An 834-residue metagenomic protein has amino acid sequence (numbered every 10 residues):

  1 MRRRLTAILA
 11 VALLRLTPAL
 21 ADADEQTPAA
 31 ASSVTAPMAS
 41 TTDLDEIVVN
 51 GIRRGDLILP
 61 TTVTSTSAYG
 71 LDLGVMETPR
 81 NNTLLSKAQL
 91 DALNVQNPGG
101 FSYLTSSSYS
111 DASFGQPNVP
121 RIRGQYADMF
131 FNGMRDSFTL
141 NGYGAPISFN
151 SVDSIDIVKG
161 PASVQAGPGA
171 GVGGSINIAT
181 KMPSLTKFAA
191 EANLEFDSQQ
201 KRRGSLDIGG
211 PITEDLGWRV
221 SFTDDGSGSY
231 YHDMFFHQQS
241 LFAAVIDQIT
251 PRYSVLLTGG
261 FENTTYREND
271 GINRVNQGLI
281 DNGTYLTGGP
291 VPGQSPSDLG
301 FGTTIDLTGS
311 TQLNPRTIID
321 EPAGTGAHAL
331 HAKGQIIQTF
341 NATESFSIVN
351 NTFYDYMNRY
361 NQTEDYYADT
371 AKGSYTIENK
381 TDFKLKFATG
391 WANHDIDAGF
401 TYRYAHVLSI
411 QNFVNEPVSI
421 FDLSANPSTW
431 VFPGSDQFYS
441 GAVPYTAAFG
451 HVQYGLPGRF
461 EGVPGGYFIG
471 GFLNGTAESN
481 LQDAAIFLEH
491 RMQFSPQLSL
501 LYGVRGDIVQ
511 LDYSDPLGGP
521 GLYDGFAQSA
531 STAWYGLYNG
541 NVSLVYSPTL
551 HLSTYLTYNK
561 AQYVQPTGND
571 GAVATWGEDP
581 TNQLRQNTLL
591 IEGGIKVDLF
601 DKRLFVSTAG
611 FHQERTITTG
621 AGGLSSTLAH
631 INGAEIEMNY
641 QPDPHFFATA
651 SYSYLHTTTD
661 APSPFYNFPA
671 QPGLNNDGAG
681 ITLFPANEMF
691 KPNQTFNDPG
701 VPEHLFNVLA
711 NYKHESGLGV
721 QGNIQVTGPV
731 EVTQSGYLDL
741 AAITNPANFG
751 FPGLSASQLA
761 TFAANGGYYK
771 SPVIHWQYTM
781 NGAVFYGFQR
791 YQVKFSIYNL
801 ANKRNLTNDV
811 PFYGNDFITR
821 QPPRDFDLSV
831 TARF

Functional and structural regions predicted by a protein language model:
A10, L14, P37-M38, D43-T186 (+1 more regions): Acidic, small-polar-rich N-terminal luminal/periplasmic segments of exported/outer-membrane proteins
N150-D153, Q165-A243, I249-S254, A332 (+1 more regions): Outer-membrane beta-barrel translocator/receptor signature
A192-F196, V220-D224, L257-N263, N350-Y354 (+8 more regions): Transmembrane beta-barrel strands of outer-membrane/channel proteins
D215-W218, R252-L257, S345-I348, G390-W391 (+7 more regions): Repeated loop/turn-to-beta-strand initiation elements of outer-membrane beta-barrel proteins
A244-Q248, R252-I337, N341, S345 (+6 more regions): Acidic/polar loop-and-plug regions of large Gram-negative outer-membrane beta-barrel proteins
Q248, T258, N393-N412, G475-E614 (+4 more regions): Structural signature of Gram-negative outer-membrane beta-barrels, strongest in the C-terminal barrel of TonB-dependent
R603-L604, A609-T616, S625-A741, P746-F749 (+2 more regions): Gram-negative outer-membrane beta-barrel transporters
T657, V726-T744, L759, F785-F834: C-terminal beta-signal and adjacent terminal beta-strands/loops of Gram-negative outer-membrane beta-barrel proteins
